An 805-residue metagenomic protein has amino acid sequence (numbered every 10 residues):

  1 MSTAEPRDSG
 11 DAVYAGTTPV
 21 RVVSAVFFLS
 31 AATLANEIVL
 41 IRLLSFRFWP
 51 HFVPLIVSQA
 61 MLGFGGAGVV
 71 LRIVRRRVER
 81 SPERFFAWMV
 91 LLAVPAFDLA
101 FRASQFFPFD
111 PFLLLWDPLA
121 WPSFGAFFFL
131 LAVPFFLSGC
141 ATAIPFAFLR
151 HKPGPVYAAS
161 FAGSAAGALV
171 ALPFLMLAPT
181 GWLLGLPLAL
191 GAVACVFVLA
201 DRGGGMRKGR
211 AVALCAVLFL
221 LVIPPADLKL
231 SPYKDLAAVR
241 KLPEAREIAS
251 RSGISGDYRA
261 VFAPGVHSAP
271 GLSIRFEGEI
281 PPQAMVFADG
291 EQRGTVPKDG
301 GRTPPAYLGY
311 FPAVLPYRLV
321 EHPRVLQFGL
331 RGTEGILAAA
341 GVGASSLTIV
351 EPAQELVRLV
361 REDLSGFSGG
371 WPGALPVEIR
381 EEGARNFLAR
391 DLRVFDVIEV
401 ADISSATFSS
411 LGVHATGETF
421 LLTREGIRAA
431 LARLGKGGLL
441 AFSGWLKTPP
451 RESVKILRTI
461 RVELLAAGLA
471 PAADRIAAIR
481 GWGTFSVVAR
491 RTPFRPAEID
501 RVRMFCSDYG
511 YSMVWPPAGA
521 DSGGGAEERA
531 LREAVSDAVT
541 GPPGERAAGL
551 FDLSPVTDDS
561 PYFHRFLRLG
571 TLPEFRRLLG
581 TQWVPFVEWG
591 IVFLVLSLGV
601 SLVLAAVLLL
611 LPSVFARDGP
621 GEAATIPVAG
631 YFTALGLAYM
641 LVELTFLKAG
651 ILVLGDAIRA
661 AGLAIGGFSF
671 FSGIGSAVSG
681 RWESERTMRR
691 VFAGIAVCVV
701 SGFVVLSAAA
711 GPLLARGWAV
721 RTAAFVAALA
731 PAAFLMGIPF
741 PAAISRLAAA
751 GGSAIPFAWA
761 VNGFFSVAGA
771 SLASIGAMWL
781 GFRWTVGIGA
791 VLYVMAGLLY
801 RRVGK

Functional and structural regions predicted by a protein language model:
S2-K805: Alpha-helical transmembrane segments of multi-pass membrane proteins
